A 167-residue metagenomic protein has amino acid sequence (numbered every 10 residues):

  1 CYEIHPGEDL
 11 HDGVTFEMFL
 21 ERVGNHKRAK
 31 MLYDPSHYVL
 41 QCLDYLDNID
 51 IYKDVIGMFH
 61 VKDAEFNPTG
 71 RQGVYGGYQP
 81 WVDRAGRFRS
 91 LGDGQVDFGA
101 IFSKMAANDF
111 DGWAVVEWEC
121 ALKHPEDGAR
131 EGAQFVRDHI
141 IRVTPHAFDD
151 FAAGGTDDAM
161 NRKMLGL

Functional and structural regions predicted by a protein language model:
C1-Q95, A147-F148: Acidic/histidine-rich catalytic cores of soluble enzymes
E17-E21, K53, F102-A106, A133 (+1 more regions): A structural alpha-helix within SAM-dependent methyltransferase catalytic domains
M58, G112-W113: Residues at the N-termini of beta-strands
A100-D111, V143: A structural motif corresponding to the C-terminal end of an alpha-helix and its immediate exit/capping segment
V115-H124, A153: A short, acidic, flexible beta-alpha connecting loop/helix-capping segment that sits on the rim of active
H124-F148, A152: C-terminal helical cap(s) of enzyme catalytic domains, especially alpha/beta-barrels
V143-L167: A short, highly charged, low-complexity intrinsically disordered segment
